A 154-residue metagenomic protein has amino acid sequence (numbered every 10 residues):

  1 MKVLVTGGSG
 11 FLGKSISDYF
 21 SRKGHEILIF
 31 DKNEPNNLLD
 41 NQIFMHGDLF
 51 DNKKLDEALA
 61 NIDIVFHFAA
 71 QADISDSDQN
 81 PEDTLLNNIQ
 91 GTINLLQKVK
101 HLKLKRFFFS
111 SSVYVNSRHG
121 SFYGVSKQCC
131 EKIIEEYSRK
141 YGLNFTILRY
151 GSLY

Functional and structural regions predicted by a protein language model:
V3-K23: N-terminal Rossmann NAD(P)H-binding glycine-rich loop of SDR-like oxidoreductase domains
T6, F30, V65-A69, F107-V113 (+1 more regions): SDR active-site strand-loop-helix element
H25-E34: Conserved glycine-rich Rossmann-like NAD(P)H-binding loop of the short-chain dehydrogenase/reductase
N41-D51: Rossmann-fold cofactor-recognition segment
L49-L86, Y114: NAD(P)H-binding glycine-rich loop region in Rossmannoid oxidoreductase-like domains and their noncatalytic homologs
L86, Q90-G124, T146: Conserved Rossmann-fold NAD(P)-dependent oxidoreductase catalytic core, especially the SDR/UDP-sugar
S126-C129: Active-site helix of classical SDR
I133-Y154: Conserved beta-loop-beta element that borders a ligand/cofactor-binding pocket
